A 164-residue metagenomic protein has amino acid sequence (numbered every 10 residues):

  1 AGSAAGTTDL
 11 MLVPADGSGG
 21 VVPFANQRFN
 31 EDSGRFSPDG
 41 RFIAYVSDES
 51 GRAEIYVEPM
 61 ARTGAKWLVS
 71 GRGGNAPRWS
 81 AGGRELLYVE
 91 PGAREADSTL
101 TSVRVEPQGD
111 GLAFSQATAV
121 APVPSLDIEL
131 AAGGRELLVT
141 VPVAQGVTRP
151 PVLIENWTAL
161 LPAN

Functional and structural regions predicted by a protein language model:
A1, F24-V46, W67-V89, V123-E136: Conserved beta-propeller blade repeats
A1-P23, R41-F42, V46-L68, R84-E85 (+2 more regions): Beta-propeller blade-edge and WD-like acidic-aromatic loop motif
